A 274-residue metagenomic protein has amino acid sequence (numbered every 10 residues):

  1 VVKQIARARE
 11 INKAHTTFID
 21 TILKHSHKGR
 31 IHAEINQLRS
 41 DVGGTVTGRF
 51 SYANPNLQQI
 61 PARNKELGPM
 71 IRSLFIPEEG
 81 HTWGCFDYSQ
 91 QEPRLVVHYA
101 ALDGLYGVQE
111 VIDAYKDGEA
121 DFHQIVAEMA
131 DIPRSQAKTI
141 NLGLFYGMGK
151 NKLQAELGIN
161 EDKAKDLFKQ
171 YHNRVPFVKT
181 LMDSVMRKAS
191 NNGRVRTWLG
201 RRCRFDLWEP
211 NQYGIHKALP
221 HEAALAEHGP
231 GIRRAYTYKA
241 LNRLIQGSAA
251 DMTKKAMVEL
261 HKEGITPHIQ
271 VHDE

Functional and structural regions predicted by a protein language model:
V1-E274: Conserved catalytic core of nucleotide polymerization and phosphodiester-bond processing enzymes
